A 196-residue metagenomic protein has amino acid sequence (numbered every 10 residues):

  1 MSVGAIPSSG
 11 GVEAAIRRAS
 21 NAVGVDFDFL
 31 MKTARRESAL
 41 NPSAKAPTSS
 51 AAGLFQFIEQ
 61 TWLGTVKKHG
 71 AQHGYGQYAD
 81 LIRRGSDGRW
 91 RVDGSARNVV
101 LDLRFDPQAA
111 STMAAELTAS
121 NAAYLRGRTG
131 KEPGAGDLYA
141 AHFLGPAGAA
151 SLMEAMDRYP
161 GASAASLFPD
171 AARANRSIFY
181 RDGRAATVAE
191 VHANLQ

Functional and structural regions predicted by a protein language model:
M1-L40, R104-T112, E116-T129: Export/targeting segments at the very N-terminus of extracytoplasmic proteins
L40-N41, G70: Extracytosolic helix-loop segments that constitute the early lumenal/periplasmic catalytic or substrate-binding loops
P42-L54, I58: Peptidoglycan cell-wall recognition and remodeling modules
A44-A46, K67, L152-A155: Short, solvent-exposed loop/turn and secondary-structure capping segments
E59, L63-E132, G136, F143-S151: Alpha-helical segment that forms one wall of the substrate-binding/catalytic cleft in peptidoglycan-active domains
Q72, T187-Q196: Short, structural beta-strand-to-alpha-helix junction motif
G134-V188: Catalytic and substrate-binding regions of cell-wall glycan-acting enzymes that process beta-1,4-linked
